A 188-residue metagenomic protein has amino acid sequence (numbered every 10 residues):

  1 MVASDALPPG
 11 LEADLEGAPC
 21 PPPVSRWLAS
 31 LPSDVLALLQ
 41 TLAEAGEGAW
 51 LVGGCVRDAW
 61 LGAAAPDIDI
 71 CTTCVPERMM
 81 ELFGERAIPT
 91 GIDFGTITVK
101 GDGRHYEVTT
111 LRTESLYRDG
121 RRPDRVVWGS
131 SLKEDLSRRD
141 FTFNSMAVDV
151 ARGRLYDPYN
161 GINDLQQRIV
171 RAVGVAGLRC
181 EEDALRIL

Functional and structural regions predicted by a protein language model:
M1-L188: Catalytic cores of the polymerase beta-like nucleotidyltransferase superfamily and closely associated nucleotide
